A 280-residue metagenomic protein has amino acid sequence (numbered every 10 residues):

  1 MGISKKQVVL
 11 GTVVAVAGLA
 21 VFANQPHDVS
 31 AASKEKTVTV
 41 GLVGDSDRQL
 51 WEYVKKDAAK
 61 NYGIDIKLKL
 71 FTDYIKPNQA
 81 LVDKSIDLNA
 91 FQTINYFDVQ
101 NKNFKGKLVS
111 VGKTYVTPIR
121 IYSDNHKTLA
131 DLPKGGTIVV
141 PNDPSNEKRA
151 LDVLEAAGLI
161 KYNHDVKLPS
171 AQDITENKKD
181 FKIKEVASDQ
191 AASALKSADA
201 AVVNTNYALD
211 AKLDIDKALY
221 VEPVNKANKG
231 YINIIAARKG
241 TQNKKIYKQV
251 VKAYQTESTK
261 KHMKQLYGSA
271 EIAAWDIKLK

Functional and structural regions predicted by a protein language model:
M1-D28: Sec-dependent N-terminal signal peptides of Gram-positive bacterial secreted proteins and lipoproteins
K34-D45, I64-L70, T137-I138: Short, well-ordered beta-strand elements
G44-K67, K76, A80: Short, polar/charged alpha-helical segment
D57, I75-D87, D152-V153, Q172-V203 (+1 more regions): Short helices/loops that flank or line small-molecule/ion binding pockets
V99-V111, N125-H126, V202, D210-P223: Ligand-binding "clamshell"
V111-I160, K260: A conserved helix-loop-strand patch within extracytoplasmic ligand-binding domains of the periplasmic binding
P118-L129, Y231-K244: A bilobed periplasmic-binding-protein/Venus flytrap-type ligand-binding module shared by bacterial periplasmic
N146-E155, A253-W275: Periplasmic-binding protein-like
